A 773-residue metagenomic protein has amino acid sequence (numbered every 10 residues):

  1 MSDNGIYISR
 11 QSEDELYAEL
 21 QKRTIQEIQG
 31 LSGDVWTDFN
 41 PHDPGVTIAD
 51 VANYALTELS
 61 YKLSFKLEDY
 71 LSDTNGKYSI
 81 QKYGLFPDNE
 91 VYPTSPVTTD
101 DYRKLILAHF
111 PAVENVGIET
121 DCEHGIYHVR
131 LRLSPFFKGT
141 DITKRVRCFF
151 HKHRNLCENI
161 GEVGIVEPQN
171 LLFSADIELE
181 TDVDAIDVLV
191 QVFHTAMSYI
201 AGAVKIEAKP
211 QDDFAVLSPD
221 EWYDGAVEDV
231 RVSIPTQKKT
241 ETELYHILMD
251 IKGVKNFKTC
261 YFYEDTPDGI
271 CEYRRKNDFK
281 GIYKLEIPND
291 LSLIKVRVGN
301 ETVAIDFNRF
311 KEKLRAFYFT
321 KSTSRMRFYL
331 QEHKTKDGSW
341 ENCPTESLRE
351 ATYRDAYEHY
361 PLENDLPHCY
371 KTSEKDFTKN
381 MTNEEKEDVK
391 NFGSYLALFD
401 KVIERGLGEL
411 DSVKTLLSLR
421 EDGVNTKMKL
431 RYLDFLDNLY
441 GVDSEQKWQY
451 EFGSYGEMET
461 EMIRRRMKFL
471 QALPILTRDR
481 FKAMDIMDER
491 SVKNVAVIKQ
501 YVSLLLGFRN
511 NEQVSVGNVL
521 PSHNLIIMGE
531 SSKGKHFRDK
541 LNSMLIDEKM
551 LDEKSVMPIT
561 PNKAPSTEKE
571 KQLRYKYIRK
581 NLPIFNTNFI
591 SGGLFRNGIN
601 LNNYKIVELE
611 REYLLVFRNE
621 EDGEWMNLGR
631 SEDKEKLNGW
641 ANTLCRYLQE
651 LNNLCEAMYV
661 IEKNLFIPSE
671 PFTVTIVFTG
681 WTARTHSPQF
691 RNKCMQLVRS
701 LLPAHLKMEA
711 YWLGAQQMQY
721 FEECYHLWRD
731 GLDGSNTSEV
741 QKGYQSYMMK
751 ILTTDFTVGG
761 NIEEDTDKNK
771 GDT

Functional and structural regions predicted by a protein language model:
M1, H726-N736, V740-T773: Hydrophobic/aromatic interaction determinants used to assemble and anchor large protein complexes
S2-F39, P93-Y223, I287, S292-Y577 (+2 more regions): Carbohydrate-recognition loop of C-type lectin domains
G33-P87, F173: Single conserved position on a long alpha-helix in the C-terminal lobe of the eukaryotic protein kinase
E68-E90, L217-V232, T673-F678: A short, surface-exposed helix-loop junction/capping segment
A201-F257: Mature, solvent-exposed C-terminal subdomains and processed small-chain segments of exported/organellar
K571, F585-F595, S631-Q649: A short, charged, amphipathic alpha-helix used as a generic interaction element across diverse proteins
K576-I584, E620-N638: A short, exposed loop/beta-hairpin motif centered on an aromatic-Gly-Thr core
Y604-W625: Short aromatic-glycine-(Arg/Gly/Cys) micro-motifs in beta-strand/loop hairpins
